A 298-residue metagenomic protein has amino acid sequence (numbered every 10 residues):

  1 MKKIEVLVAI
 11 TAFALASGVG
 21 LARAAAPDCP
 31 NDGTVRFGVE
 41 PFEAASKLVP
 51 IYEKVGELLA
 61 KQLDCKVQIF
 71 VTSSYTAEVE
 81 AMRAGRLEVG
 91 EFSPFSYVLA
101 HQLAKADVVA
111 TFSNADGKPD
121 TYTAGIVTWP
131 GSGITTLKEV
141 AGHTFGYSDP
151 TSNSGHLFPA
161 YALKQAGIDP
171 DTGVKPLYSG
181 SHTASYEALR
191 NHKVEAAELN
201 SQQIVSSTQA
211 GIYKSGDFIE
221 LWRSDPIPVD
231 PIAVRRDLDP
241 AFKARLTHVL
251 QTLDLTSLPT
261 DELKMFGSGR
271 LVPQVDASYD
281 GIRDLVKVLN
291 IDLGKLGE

Functional and structural regions predicted by a protein language model:
M1-A9: Bacterial N-terminal signal peptides that target proteins for export
V8-G18: Bacterial N-terminal signal peptides
V19-A24: Sec/Tat signal peptide C-region and signal peptidase I cleavage site
A25-G38, A44-K54, I227-V229, V234-E298: An extracytoplasmic/periplasmic, membrane-proximal ligand-sensing/linker region
A26-V98: Extracytoplasmic small-molecule ligand-binding "clamshell" domains of the periplasmic binding protein/Venus flytrap
T76-G90, L103-A104, Y122, K138-E139 (+1 more regions): Short helices/loops that flank or line small-molecule/ion binding pockets
T111-T136, I232-R235: Hydrophobic/proline-rich hinge and linker segments of small-molecule sensing/allosteric domains, predominantly
S132, H143-A241: Pocket-lining segment of extracytoplasmic ligand-binding domains
